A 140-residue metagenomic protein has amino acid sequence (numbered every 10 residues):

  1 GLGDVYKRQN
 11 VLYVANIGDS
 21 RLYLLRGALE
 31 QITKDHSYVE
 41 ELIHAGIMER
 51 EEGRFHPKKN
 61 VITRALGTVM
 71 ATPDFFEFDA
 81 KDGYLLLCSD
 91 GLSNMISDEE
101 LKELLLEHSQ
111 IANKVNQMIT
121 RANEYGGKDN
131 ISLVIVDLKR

Functional and structural regions predicted by a protein language model:
G1-Y6: Short, small-residue-biased leader/transition segments that mark boundaries at the very start of proteins
K7-V11, L25-A28, L138-R140: Short acidic-glycine loop/turn motifs at beta-strand connectors
Y13-N16, L24, Q31-T33: Amphipathic coiled-coil signal-relay and dimerization helices
N16-G18, D35, C88, S97: A secondary-structure boundary/capping signal
R21: An anion-binding catalytic pocket shared by soluble metabolic enzymes
T33-G83, Y125: Conserved, helical-rich catalytic subdomain that frames metal- and/or nucleotide-binding sites in enzyme alpha/beta
R64-C88, L92-R140: C-terminal catalytic subdomain
